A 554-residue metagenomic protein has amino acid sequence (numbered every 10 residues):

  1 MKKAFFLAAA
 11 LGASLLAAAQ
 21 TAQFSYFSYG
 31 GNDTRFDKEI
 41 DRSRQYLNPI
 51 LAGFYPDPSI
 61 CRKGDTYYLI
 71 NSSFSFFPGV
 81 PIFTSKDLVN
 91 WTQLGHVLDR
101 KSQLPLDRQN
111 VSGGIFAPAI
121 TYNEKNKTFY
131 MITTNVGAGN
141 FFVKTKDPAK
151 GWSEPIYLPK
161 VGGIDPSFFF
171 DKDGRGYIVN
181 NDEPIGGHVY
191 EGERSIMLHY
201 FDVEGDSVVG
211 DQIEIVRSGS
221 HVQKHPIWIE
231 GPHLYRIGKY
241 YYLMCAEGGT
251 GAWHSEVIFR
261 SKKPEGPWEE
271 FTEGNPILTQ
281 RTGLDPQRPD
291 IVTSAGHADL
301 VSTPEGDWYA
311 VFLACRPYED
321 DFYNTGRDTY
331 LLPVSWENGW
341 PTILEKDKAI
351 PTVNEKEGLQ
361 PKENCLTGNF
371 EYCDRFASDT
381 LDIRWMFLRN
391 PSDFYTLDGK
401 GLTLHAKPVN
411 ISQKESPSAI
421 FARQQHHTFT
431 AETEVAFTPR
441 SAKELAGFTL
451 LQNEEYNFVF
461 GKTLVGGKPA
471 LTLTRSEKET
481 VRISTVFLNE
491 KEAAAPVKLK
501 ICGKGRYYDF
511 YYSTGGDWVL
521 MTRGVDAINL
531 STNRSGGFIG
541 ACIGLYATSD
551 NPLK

Functional and structural regions predicted by a protein language model:
M1-A4: Positively charged n-region of N-terminal signal peptides that target proteins for export
F6-A10, K443: Small-residue packing motifs within transmembrane alpha-helices
A9-A18: Hydrophobic h-region of N-terminal signal peptides that target proteins for export in Gram-negative bacteria
Q20-K554: Carbohydrate-active catalytic/glycan-binding domains of CAZyme proteins, especially the secreted or lumenal ectodomains
